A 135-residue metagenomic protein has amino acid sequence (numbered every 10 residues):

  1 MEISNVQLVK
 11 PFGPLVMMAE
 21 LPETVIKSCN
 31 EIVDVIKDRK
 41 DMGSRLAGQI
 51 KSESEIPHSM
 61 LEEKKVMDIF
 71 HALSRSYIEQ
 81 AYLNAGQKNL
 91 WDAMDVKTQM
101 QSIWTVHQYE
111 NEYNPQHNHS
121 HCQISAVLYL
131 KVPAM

Functional and structural regions predicted by a protein language model:
M1-D92, Y113: Non-heme Fe(II)/2-oxoglutarate
P11, D95-K97, N118-C122: A generic structural micro-feature
A72-Y82, Q99-V106, S120-C122: Short linear motifs at secondary-structure transitions and domain/linker junctions
A85-E110: Hydrophobic beta-strand-centered segment that forms part of the acyl-chain substrate-binding groove
S102-M135: Catalytic core of non-heme Fe(II) oxygenases with the double-stranded beta-helix
